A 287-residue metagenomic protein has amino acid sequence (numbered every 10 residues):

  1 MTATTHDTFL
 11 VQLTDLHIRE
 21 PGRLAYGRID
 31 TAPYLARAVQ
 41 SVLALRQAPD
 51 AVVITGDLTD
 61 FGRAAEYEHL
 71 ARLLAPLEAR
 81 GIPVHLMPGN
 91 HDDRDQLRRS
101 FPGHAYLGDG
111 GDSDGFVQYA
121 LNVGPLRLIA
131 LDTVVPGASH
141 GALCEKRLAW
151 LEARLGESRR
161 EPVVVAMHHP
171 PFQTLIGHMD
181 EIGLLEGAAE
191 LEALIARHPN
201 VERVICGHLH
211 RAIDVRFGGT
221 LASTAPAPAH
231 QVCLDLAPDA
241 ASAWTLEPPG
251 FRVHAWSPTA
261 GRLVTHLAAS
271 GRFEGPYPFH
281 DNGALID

Functional and structural regions predicted by a protein language model:
M1-H69, T174-G177: N-terminal active-site segment of His-dependent metallophosphoesterases
T2-V11, A120-A130, L155-V164, F217-A222 (+1 more regions): Beta-strand-turn-beta hairpins that frame and shape the catalytic cleft of phosphate-ester-processing enzymes
Q12-T14, A51-G56, P83-G89, D132 (+3 more regions): Active-site neighborhood of phospho(di)ester-bond hydrolases with catalytic His/Asp-centered motifs
I18-P21, D60-R63, H69, L86 (+6 more regions): Active-site environment of divalent metal-dependent phosphoester hydrolases
A38-A51, H140-L221, G250-V253, L263-V264 (+1 more regions): His/acidic metal-ligating clusters that form di-metal
A64-E157, G187-L191, A196-N200, A240-W256 (+1 more regions): Extended active-site neighborhood of metal-dependent phosphoesterases/phosphodiesterases
L107-G111, L184, L221-P226: Short hydrophobic/aromatic-enriched beta-strand-loop microsegments
T224-D287: Acidic, His/Gly-rich catalytic cores of divalent-metal-dependent hydrolytic chemistry
